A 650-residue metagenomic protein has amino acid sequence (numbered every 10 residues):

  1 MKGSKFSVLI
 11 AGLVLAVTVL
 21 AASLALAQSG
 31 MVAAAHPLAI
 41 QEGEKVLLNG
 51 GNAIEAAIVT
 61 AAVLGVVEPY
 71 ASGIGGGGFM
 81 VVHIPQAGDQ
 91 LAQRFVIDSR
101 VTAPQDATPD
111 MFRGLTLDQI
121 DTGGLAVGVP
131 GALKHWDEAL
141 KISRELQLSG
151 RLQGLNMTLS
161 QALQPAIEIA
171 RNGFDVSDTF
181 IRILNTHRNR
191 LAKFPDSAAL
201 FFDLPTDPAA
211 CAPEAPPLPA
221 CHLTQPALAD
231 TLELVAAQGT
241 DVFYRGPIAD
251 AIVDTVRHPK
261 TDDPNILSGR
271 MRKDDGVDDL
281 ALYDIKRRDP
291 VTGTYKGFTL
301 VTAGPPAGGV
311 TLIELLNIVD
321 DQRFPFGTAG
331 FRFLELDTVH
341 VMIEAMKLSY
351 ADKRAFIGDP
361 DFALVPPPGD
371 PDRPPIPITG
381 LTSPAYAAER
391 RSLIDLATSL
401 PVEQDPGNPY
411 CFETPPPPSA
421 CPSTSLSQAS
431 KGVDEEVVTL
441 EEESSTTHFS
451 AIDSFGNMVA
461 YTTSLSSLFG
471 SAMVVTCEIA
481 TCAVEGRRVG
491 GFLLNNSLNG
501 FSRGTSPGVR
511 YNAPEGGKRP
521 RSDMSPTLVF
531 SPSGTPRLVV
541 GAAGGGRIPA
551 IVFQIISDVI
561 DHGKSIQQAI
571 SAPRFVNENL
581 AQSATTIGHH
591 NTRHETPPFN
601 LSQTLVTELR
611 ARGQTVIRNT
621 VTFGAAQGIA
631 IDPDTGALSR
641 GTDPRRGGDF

Functional and structural regions predicted by a protein language model:
M1-L13: Bacterial N-terminal signal peptides that target proteins for export
I10-A22: Bacterial N-terminal signal peptides
A27-Q41, K45, A53-Q238, F243-R245 (+2 more regions): Noncatalytic scaffold domains of N-terminal-nucleophile
V46-L47, K134-I142, Q238-R245, D250 (+4 more regions): Alpha-helical support elements that line or immediately flank enzyme active sites and cofactor-binding pockets
V66-D89, Q93-F95, D262-G276, S430 (+7 more regions): Active-site rim segments in enzyme catalytic domains, especially the processed small/beta chain of N-terminal
P205, K273, P325-S464, N619-T620: Internal maturation/activation junctions in enzymes
G269-K296, R391-L440, R488-M524, L528: Active-site Gly/Thr loop motif
F455, L498, G517-P520, V552-F553 (+1 more regions): Extended C-terminal subregions enriched in glycine
